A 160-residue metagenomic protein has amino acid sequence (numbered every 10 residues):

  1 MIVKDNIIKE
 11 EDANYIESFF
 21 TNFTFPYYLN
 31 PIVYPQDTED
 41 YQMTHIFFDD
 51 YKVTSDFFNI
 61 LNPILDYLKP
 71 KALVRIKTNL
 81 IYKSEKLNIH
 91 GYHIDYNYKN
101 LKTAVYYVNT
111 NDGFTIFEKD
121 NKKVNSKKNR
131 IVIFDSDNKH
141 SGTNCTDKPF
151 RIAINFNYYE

Functional and structural regions predicted by a protein language model:
M1-A72: Non-heme Fe(II)/2-oxoglutarate
F48-E160: Catalytic core of non-heme Fe(II) oxygenases with the double-stranded beta-helix
